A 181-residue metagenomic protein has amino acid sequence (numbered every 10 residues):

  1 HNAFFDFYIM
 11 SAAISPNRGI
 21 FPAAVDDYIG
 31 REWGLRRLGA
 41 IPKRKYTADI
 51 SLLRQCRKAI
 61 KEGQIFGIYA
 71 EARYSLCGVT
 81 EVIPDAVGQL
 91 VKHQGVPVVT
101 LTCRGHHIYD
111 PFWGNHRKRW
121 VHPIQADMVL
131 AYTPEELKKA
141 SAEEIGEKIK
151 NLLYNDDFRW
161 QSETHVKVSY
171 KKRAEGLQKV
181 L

Functional and structural regions predicted by a protein language model:
H1-A48: Catalytic core of membrane glycerolipid acyltransferases/transacylases, capturing the structured, soluble-facing
A13, G34, K58, Q89-L90: Hydrophobic/aromatic ligand-binding patch that stacks against planar heteroaromatic rings of cofactors or nucleotides
P22-A24, Y69, L101: Generic beta-sheet signal
L35-L38, K43-A70, Y74: Well-ordered mid-protein domain cores that form the structural environment of catalytic cofactors
A59, K148-R159: C-terminal alpha-helix
Q64-I65, L76-E147, V166-V180: A cross-family acyltransferase "interaction/gating" segment
V98-T102, Y154, F158-Q161: A structural signal for short, well-ordered beta-strand segments and their strand-loop junctions that often border
